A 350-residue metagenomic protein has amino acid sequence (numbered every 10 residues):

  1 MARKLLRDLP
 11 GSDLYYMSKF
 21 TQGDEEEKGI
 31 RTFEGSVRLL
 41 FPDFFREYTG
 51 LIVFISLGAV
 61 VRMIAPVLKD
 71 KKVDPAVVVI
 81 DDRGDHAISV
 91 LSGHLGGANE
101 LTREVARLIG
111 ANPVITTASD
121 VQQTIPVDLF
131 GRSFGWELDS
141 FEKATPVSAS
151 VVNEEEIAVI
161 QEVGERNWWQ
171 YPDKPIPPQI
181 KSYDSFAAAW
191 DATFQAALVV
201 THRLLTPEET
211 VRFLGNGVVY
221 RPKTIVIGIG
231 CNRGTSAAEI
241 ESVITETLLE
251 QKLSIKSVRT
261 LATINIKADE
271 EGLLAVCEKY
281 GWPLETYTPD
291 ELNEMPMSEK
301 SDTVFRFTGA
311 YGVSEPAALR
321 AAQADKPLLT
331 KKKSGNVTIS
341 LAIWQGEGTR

Functional and structural regions predicted by a protein language model:
A2-Q22, R31-S36, R46-G50, L57 (+4 more regions): Conserved mixed alpha/beta catalytic, RNA-binding, or beta-rich assembly cores of soluble enzyme, regulatory
E26: Thiamine diphosphate
R31-F45, E299-V304, V313-S314: Glycine-rich, anion-gripping cofactor-binding loops and their flanking helix/strand elements in enzyme active sites
F54-S56, T308: Active-site nucleophile and cofactor-binding loops and adjacent substrate-binding regions of central metabolic enzymes
A192-F213, V219-Y220, A318-R350: C-terminal edge-of-domain segments
E246, K256-A318, A322-P327, K333-V337: C-terminal non-catalytic interaction/assembly regions of soluble proteins
